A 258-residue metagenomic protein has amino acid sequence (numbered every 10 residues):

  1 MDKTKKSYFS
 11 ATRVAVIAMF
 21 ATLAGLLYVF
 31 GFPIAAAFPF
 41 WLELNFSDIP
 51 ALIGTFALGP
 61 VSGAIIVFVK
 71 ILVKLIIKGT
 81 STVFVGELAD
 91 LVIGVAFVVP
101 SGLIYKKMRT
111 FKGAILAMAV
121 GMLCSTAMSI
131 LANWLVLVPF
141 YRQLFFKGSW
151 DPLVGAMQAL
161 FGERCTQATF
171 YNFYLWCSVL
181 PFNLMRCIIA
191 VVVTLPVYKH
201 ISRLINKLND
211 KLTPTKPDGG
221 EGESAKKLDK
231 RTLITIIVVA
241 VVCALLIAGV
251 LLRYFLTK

Functional and structural regions predicted by a protein language model:
M1-K258: Loop-helix junctions at membrane interfaces
